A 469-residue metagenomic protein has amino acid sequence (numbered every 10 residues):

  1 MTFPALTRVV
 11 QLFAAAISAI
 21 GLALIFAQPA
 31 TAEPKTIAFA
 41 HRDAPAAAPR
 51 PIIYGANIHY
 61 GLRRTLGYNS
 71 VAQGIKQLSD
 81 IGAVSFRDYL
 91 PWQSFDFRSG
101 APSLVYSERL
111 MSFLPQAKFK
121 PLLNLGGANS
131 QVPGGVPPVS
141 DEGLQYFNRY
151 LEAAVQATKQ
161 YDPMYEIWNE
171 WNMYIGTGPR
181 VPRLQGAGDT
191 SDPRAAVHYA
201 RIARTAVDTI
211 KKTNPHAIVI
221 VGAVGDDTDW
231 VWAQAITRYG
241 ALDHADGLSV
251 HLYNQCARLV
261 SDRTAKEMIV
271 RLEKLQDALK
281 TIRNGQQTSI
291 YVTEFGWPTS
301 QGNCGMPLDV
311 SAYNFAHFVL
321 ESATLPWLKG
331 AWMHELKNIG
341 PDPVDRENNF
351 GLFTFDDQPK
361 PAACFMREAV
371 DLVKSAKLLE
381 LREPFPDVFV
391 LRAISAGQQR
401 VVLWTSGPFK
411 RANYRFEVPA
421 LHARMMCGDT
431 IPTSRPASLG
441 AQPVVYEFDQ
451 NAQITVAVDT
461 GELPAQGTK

Functional and structural regions predicted by a protein language model:
A14-I25: Bacterial N-terminal signal peptides
E33-V84, Y89: Boundary/entry segment of secreted carbohydrate-active catalytic domains
I37-D43, Y68-K76, P102-L110, R149-A154 (+4 more regions): Alpha-helical scaffolding within the catalytic cores of extracellular/periplasmic polymer-degrading hydrolases
L78-D243, S249-A257: Substrate-binding cleft and catalytic face of glycoside hydrolase catalytic domains, especially the flexible beta-alpha
A195-F318, S322, P326: Noncatalytic carbohydrate-binding groove/subsite architecture in carbohydrate-active enzymes
W297-M366, R382: Aromatic/acidic polysaccharide-binding cleft in carbohydrate-active enzymes
R382-L421: Carbohydrate-binding surface patches
P432-K469: C-terminal beta-strand-rich structural cap/linker in extracellular carbohydrate-active enzymes
